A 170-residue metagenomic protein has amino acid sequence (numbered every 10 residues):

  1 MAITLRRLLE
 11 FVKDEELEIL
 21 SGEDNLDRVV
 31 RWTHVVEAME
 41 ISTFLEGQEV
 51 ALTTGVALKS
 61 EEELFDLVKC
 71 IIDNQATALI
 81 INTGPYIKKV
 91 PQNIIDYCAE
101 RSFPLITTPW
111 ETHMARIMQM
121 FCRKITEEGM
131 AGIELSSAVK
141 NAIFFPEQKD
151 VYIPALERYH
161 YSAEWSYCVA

Functional and structural regions predicted by a protein language model:
M1-V169: Alpha-helical/coil-rich non-catalytic "connector" segments in signaling and regulatory proteins
